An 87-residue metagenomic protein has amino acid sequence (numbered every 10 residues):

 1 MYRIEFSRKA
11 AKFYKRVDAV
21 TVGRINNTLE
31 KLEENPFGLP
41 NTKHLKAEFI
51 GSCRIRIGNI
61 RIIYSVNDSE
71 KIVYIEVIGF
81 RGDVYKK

Functional and structural regions predicted by a protein language model:
M1-R8, K12, R16-G23, N27-L29 (+3 more regions): Enriched for short, Lys/Arg-rich terminal
E30-R54: A short, surface-exposed loop/turn module that caps and links secondary-structure elements
